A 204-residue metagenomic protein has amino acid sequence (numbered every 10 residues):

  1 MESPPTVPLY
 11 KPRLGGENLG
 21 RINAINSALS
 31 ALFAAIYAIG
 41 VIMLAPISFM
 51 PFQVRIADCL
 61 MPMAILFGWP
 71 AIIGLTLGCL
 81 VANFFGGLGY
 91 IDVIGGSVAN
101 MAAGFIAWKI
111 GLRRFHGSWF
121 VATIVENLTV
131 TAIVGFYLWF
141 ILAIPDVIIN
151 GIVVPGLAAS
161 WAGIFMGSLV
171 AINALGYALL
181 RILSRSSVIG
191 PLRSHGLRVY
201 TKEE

Functional and structural regions predicted by a protein language model:
M1-R21, R185-E204: Intrinsically disordered, low-complexity non-transmembrane regions of multi-pass membrane transporters
R13-I73, L77: Hydrophobic transmembrane alpha-helices
I42-F52, L80-E204: Membrane-embedded alpha-helical hairpins and interfacial helices in multi-pass inner-membrane proteins
